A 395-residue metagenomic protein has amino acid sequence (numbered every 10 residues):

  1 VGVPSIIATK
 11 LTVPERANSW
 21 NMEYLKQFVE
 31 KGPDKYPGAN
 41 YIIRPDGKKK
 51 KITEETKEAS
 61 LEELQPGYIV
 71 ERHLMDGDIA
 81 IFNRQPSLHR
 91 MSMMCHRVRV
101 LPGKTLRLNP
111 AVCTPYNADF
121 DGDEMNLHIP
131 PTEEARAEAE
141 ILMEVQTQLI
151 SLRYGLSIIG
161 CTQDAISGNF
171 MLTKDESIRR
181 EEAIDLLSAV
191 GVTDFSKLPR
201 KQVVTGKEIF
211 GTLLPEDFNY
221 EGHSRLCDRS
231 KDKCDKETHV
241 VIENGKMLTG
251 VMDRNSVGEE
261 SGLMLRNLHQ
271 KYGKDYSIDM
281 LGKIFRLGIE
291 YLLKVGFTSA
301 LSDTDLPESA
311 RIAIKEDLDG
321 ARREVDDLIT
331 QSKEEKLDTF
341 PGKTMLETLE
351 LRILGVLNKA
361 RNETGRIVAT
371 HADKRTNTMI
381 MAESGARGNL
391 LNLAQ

Functional and structural regions predicted by a protein language model:
V1-E140, E144-V145, L149, F210 (+2 more regions): Core mixed alpha/beta domains of very large multi-subunit molecular machines
Q85-R97, G103, P131-E243: Charged catalytic and DNA/RNA-contacting regions of genome-maintenance and nucleic-acid-processing enzymes
P115, G155-S157, K271-Y272: A short glycine/serine-rich beta->alpha loop
D121, D164, I284: Residue-level signature of catalytic and energy-coupling elements of molecular machines, predominantly ATP/GTP-dependent
S167-M171, G262-L268, S302-D305, I312: Short, hydrophobic beta-strand segments
G168, L172, R266, R286-E290 (+1 more regions): Short, hydrophobic/amphipathic alpha-helical patches that form generic packing surfaces within helical domains
L198-K294: Function-dense linear segments that define catalytic or interfacial modules in macromolecule-processing proteins
